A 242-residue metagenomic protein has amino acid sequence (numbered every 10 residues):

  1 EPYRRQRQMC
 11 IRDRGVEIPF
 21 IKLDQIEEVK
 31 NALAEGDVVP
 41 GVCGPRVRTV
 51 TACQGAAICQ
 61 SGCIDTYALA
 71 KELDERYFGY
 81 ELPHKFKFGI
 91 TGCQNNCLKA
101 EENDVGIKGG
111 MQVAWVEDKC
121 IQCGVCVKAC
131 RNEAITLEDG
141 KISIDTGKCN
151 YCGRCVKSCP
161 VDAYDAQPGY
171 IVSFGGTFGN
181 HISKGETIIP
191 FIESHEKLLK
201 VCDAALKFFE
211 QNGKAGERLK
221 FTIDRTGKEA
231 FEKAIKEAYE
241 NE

Functional and structural regions predicted by a protein language model:
E1-R7, I11: Single conserved hydrophobic/aromatic residue that forms the stacking wall/gate of nucleotide- or nucleobase-binding
Q8, L33-G41, Y164, F209: A common structural junction motif
I21-I26: Helix N-cap motif at beta-to-alpha junctions
D37-V50, E75-T91, T146-G147: Immediate flanking context of iron-sulfur cluster ligation sites
T49-Q60, V113, G185-T187: Short, hydrophobic beta-strand segments
L82-V113, K228-A230, I235: A gly/ser-rich beta-alpha-beta helix-loop segment of oxidoreductase catalytic cores
V125-S143, R154-G169: Iron-sulfur cluster-binding cysteine motifs and their immediate structural context in ferredoxin-like electron-transfer
G169-I171, G176-G213: A hydrophobic, small-residue-rich beta->alpha segment in the mid-to-C-terminal subdomain of diverse proteins
